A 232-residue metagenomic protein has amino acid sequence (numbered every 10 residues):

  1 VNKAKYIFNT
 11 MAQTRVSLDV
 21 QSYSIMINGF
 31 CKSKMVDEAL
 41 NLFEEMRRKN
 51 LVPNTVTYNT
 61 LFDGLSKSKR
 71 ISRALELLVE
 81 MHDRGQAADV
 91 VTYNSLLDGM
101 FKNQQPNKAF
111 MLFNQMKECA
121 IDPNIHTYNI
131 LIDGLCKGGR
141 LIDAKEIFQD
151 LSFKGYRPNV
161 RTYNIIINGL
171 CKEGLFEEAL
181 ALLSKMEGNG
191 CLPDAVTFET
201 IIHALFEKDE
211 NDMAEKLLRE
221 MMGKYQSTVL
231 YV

Functional and structural regions predicted by a protein language model:
K3, I7, T14, S22 (+10 more regions): Cysteine-rich, disulfide-stabilized extracellular repeat modules
A4, N9, D19-S24, N28 (+19 more regions): Pentatricopeptide repeat
M11, M26, M46, M81 (+6 more regions): Methionine-biased hydrophobic packing positions in alpha-helices, especially within tandem helical repeat solenoids
S184, L192, R219-M221: RNase H-like nuclease module associated with reverse transcription
F206, N211, L217-Q226: TPR/TPR-like (Sel1-like) alpha-helical repeat modules
